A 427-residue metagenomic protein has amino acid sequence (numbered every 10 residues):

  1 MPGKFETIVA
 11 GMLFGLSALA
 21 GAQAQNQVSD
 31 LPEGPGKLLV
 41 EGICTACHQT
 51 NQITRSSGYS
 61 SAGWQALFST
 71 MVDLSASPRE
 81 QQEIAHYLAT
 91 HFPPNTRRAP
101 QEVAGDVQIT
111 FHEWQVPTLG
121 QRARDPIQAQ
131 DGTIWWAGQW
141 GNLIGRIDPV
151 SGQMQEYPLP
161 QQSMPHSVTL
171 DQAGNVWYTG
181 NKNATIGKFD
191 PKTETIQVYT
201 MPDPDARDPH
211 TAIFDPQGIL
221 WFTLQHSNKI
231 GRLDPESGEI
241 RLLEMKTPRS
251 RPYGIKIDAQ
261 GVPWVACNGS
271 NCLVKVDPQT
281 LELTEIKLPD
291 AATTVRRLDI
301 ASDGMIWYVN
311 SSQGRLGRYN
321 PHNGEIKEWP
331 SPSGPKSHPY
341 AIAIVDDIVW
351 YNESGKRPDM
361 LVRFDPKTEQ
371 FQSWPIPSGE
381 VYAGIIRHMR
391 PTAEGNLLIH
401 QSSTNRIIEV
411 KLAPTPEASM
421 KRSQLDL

Functional and structural regions predicted by a protein language model:
G21-L39: Electrostatic cytochrome c docking/interface patches
V40-N51, I84, L88: The canonical Cys-X-X-Cys-His
D73-Q101, G395-L397: C-terminal capping alpha-helices of c-type cytochrome domains
H112-L143: Beta-strand-rich domains and repeat architectures in extracellular enzymes and scaffolds, especially beta-propellers
L119-Q130, Q161-A173, P204-Q217, T247-A266 (+5 more regions): Beta-rich, blade/repeat-based domains predominating in secreted/periplasmic proteins but also intracellular
W135-W140, V176-K182, L220-H226, P263-G269 (+3 more regions): Conserved beta-strand positions in repeat-built beta-propeller and related beta-rich domains
D148-G152, D190-E194, D234-G238, D277-L281 (+3 more regions): Short loop/turn segments that connect beta-strands within beta-propeller blades
A383-L427: Blade-level signature of beta-propeller repeat domains, shared across WD40, Kelch, NHL, RCC1 and BNR/Asp-box propellers
